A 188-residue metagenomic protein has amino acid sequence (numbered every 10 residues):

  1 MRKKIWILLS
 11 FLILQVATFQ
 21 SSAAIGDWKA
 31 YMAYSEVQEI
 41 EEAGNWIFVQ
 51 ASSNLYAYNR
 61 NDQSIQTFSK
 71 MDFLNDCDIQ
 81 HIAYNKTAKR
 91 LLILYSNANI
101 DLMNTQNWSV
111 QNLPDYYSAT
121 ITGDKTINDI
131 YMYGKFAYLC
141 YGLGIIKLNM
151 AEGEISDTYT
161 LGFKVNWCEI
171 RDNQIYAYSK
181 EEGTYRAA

Functional and structural regions predicted by a protein language model:
M1-D27: Bacterial Sec-dependent N-terminal signal peptides
A24-A43, S69-T87, L113-Y133, D157-D172: Short coil-to-beta transitions that initiate beta-strands within beta-rich domains
W46-V49, R90-I93, F136-L139, Q174-A177: Conserved beta-propeller blade signature
Q50-K70: Beta-propeller domains
S53-Y56, S96-D101, L143-I146, K180-Y185: Loop/turn residues immediately N-terminal
N59-Q63, N104-W108, N149-G153, A188: Short loop/turn segments that connect beta-strands within beta-propeller blades
A83-M103, N107: Nucleic acid-processing catalytic cores of prokaryotic defense/repair systems
I127-D129, Y159, Q174-A188: Short, intrinsically disordered, charge-balanced linker/junction segments flanking boundaries in proteins
